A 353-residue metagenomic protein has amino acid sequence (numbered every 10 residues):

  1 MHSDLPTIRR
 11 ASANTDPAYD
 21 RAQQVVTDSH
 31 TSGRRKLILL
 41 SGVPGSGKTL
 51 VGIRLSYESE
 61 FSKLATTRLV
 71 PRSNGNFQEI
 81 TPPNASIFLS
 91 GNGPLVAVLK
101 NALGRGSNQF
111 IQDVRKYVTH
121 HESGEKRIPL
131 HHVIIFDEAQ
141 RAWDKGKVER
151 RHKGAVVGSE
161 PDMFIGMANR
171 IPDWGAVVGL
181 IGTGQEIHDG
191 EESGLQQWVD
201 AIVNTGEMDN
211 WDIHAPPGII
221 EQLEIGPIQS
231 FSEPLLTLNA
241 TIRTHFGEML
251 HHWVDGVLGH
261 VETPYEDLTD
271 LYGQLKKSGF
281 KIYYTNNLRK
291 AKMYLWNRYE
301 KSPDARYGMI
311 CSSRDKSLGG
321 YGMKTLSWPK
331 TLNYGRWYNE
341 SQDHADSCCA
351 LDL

Functional and structural regions predicted by a protein language model:
T7-K36: N-terminal pre-P-loop "Q-motif" helix
L40: Hydrophobic anchor at the beta1->P-loop junction of P-loop NTPases
G45: Walker A (P-loop) phosphate-binding loop of P-loop NTPases
K48: Conserved lysine of the Walker
G52, H188-E192, P216-L353: Conserved helicase/translocase motor-coupling segment
E58-P71, T81-P82: Post-Walker A helix-loop "phosphate-sensing" segment adjacent to the P-loop in P-loop NTPases
F110-R127, V133, S313, Y338-L353: Conserved helicase core region in the C-terminal RecA-like lobe
I135-P227: Signature of the SF2 helicase/ATPase Hel1-core->accessory helical subdomain module
